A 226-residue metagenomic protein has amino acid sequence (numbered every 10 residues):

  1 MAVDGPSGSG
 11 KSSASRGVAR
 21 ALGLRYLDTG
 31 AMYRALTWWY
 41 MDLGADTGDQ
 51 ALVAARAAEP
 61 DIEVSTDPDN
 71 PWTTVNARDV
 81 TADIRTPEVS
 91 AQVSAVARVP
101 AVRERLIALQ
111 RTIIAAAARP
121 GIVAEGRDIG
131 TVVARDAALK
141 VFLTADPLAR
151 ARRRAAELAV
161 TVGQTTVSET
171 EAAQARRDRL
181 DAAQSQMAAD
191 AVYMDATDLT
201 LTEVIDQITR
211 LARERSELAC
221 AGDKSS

Functional and structural regions predicted by a protein language model:
V3: Hydrophobic anchor at the beta1->P-loop junction of P-loop NTPases
S7: The conserved Walker
K11: Conserved lysine of the Walker
A14: Hydrophobic positions on the alpha1 helix immediately C-terminal to the Walker A/P-loop
R20-R85: N-terminal phosphate/diphosphate-binding loop that engages ATP/GTP or pyrophosphate donors across diverse enzyme folds
S65, Q110, I114, A118 (+2 more regions): Small-molecule kinase domains that catalyze NTP-dependent phosphoryl transfer to phosphate-bearing small molecules
V75-T81, A149-G163, D181-S226: NTP-dependent small-molecule kinase module
T81-V160: ATP-dependent NMP and nucleoside kinases share a basic, alpha-helical "lid"
